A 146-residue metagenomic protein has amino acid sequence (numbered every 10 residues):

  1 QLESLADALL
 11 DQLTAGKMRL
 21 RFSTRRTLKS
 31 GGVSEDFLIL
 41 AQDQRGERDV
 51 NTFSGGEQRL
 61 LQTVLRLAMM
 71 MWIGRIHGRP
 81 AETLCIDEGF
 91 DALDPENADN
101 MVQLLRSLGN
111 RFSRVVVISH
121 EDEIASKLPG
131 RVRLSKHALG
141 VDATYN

Functional and structural regions predicted by a protein language model:
Q1-N146: Terminal ABC-like ATPase head and other globular end-domains that cap long coiled-coil arms in SMC/Rad50/SbcC-family
